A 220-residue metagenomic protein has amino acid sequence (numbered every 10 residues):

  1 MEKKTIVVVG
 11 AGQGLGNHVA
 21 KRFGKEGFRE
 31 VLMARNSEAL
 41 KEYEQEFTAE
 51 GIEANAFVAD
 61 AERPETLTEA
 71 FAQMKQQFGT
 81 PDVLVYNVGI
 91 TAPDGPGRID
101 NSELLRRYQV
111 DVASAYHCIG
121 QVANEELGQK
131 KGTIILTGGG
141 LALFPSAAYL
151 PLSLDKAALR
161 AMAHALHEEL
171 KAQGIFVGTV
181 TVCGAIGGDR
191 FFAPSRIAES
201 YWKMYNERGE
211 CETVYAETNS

Functional and structural regions predicted by a protein language model:
K4, T80-P81, E126-G138, G174-I175: Active-site loop of short-chain dehydrogenase/reductase
V9, P81-G89, L136, G178: Rossmann-fold scaffold of SDR-type NAD(P)-dependent oxidoreductases
G12-G14: Conserved glycine-rich cofactor-binding loop
F28-E42: Conserved glycine-rich Rossmann-like NAD(P)H-binding loop of the short-chain dehydrogenase/reductase
S37-E38, F57-A70, N101: The beta1-alpha1 cofactor-binding region of Rossmann-like NAD(H)/NADP(H)-dependent oxidoreductases
I90, G97-Y116, L159: Catalytic Tyr-X3-Lys loop
R107, T133-A158, K171, I186: Catalytic loop of short-chain dehydrogenase/reductase
A172-S220: C-terminal helical subdomain
